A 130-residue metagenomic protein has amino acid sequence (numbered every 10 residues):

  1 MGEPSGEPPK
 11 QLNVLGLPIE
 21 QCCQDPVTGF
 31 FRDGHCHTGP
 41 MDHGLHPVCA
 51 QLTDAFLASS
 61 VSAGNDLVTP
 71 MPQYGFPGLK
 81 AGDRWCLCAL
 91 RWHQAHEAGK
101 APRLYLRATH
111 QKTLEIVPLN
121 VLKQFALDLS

Functional and structural regions predicted by a protein language model:
G2-A55, L127-D128: Extended boundary segments
H46, A81, P102: Residues that flank catalytic or metal-binding motifs in active/ligand-binding sites
Q51-D66: Short, basic/aromatic beta-hairpin or loop at an interaction surface
V68-G75: Short alpha-helix capping/helix-loop boundary micro-motifs
W92-E115: Short, compositionally biased
H110-S130: Glycine- and charge-enriched low-complexity intrinsically disordered segments
